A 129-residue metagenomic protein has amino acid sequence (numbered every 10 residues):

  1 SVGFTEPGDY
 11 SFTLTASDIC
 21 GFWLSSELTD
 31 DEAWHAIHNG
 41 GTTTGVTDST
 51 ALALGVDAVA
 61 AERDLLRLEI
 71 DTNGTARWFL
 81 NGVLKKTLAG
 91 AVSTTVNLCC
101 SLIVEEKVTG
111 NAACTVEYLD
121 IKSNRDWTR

Functional and structural regions predicted by a protein language model:
S1-N39: Secretory/extracellular carbohydrate-interaction modules and structurally similar beta-sandwich "look-alikes"
C20-E27, L66-I70, L102: Broad, structure-driven detector of short, well-ordered beta-strand segments within folded domains
N39-L65: Short, aromatic/His-centered strand-loop micro-motif at the edge of beta-sheets
A58-A61, D71, S93-T95, T109: Surface-exposed coil/turn segments at beta-strand junctions on protein surfaces, enriched
A61-D71, A76-W78: Short tryptophan-centered beta-strand motifs in secreted/extracellular beta-sheet-rich domains of glycan-recognition
F79-V83: Short strand-turn-strand beta-turns centered on an Asx-Gly dipeptide
V92-R129: Ligand-recognition surfaces built from glycine- and aromatic
